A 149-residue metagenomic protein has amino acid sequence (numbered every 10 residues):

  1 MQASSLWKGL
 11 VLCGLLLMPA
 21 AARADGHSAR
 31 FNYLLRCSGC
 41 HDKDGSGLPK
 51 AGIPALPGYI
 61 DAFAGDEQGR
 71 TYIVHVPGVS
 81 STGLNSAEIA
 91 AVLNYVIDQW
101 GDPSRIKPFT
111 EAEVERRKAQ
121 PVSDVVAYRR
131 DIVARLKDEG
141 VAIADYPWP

Functional and structural regions predicted by a protein language model:
M1-L6: N-terminal secretory signal peptides that target proteins for export/translocation
K8-M18: Bacterial N-terminal signal peptides
L17-N32, D44-L48: Electrostatic cytochrome c docking/interface patches
R30, S46-T82: Gly/Gly-Pro-rich "capping" loops immediately C-terminal to redox-active cysteine motifs in periplasmic/lumenal
Y33-K43, V92: The canonical Cys-X-X-Cys-His
H41-S46, I97-D98: Detector for the c-type heme attachment site
S81-A91, Y95-D98: Internal catalytic or translocation cores that form aromatic/hydrophobic pockets or channels for amphipathic metabolites
A87, D98-P149: Flexible coil segments in periplasmic/lumen-exposed cytochrome c-class electron-transfer proteins
